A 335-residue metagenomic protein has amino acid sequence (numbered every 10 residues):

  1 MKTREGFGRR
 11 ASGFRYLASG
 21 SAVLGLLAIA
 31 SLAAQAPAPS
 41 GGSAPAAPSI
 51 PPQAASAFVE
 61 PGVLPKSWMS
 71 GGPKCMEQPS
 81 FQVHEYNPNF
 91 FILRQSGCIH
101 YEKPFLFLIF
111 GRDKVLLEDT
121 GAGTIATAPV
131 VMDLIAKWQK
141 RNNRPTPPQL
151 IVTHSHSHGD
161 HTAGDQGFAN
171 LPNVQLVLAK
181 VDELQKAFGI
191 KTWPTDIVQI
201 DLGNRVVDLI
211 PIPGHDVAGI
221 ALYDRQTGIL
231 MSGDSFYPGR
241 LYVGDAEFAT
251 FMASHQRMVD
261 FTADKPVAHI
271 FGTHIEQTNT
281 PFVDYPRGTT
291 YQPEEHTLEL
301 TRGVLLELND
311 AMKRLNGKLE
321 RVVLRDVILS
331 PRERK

Functional and structural regions predicted by a protein language model:
G8-L17: Short polybasic linear motifs
A18-S31: Bacterial N-terminal signal peptides
E77-R141, L222-Y237: Conserved beta-strand hairpin/beta-sheet module of binuclear metal-dependent hydrolase folds, prominently
L117-T120, R144-D160, L176-K180, I212-G214 (+2 more regions): Active-site neighborhood of phospho(di)ester-bond hydrolases with catalytic His/Asp-centered motifs
A122-N204, P238: Active-site HxH/HxHxD metal-binding segment of metal-dependent hydrolases
I125, S157-G164, D216-G219, Y237-L241 (+1 more regions): Active-site environment of divalent metal-dependent phosphoester hydrolases
I197-D224, I229: Core dinuclear metal-dependent hydrolase active-site scaffold
M252-R334: Divalent-metal (often Zn2+) His-rich catalytic cores of metallo-beta-lactamase-fold enzymes
